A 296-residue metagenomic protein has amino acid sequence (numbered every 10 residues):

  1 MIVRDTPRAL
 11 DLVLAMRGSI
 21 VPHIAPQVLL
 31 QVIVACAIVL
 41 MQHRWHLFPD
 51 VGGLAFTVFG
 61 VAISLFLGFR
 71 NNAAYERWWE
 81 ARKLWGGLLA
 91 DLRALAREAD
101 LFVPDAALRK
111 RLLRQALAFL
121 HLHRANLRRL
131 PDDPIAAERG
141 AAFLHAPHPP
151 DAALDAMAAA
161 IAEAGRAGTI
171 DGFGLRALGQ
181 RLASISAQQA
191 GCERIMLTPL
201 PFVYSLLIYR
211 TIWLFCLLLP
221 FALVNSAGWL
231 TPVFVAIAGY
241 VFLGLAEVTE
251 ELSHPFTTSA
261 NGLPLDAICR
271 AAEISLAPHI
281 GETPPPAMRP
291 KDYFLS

Functional and structural regions predicted by a protein language model:
M1-G86, A227-W229, I274-S296: N-terminal juxtamembrane/topogenic regions of multi-pass membrane proteins
H23-V28, E193-N225: Transmembrane alpha-helical segments and their cytosolic interface motifs in multi-pass membrane proteins
V34-P49, I212-A246: Juxtamembrane "helix exit" motif at the C-terminal ends of alpha-helical transmembrane segments in multi-pass membrane
A74-W78, G87, E98, G244-P255: Membrane-spanning helices that line or support transport/gating and their immediate boundary helices in channels
W79-N126, A271-S296: Acidic, Ser/Thr-rich low-complexity segments on the non-lumenal side of membrane proteins
L95-Y204: Structured inter-helical modules in multipass membrane proteins
Y204, L219-A222, A227-L230, F256-A260 (+1 more regions): Long amphipathic all-alpha helical oligomerization modules
G239, G244, V248-S296: Cytosolic/matrix-facing juxtamembrane and C-terminal tails of multi-pass cellular membrane proteins
